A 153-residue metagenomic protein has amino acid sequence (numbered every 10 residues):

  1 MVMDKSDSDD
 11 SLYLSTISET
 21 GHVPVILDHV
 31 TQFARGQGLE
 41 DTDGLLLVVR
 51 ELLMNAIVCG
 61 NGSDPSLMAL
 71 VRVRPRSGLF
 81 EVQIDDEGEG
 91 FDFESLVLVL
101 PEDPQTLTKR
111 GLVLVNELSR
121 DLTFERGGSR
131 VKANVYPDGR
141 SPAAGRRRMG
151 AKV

Functional and structural regions predicted by a protein language model:
M1-L47, R148-V153: Bergerat-fold GHKL ATPase/HATPase_c domain
M1-Y13, I57-V153: Conserved beta-strand-loop-beta-strand hairpin that lines the nucleotide-binding pocket of ATP/GTP-utilizing enzymes
E40-P65: Conserved ATP-binding N-box helix of the HATPase_c
